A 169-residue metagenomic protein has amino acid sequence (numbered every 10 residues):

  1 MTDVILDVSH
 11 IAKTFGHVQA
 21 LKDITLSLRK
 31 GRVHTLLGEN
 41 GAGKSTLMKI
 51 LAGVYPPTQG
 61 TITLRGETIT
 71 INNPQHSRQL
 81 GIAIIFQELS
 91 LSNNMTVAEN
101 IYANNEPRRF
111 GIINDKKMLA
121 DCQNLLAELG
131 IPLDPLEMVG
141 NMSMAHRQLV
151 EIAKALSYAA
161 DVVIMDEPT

Functional and structural regions predicted by a protein language model:
M1-T169: Glycine-rich phosphate-binding loops of nucleotide-dependent enzymes
